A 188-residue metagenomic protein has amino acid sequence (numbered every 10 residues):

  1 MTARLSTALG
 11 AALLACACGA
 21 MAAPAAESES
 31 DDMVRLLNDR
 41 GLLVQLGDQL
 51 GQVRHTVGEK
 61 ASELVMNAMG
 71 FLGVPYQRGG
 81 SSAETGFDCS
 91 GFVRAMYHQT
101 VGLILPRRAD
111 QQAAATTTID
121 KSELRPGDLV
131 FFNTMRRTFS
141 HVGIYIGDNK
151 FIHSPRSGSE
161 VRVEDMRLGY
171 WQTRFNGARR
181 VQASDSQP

Functional and structural regions predicted by a protein language model:
T2-G10, M21-P75, V181-P188: Intrinsically disordered, low-complexity, Pro/Ser/Thr/Asn/Gly/Ala-rich spacer/linker segments adjacent to signal
R4, H55, L103-E160, D165-L168: ...with weaker cross-activation on analogous glycine-rich loops/strands in unrelated enzymes
A15-A20: Short hydrophobic alpha-helical membrane-anchoring segments
H55-S62, A83-G91, T118, G169-Q172: Soluble non-cytosolic domains of exported or imported proteins
S62, M66-G70, G91-A95, Q99 (+2 more regions): Solvent-exposed, polar/charged alpha-helical surfaces in well-ordered, non-transmembrane soluble domains, broadly
A68-G80, M96-L105, T134, P155 (+1 more regions): Sec/Tat-exported extracytoplasmic proteins
V74-P126: Catalytic cysteine-centered active-site loop
M166-P188: Acidic, glycine-rich catalytic/binding loops that coordinate metals and/or anionic ligands
